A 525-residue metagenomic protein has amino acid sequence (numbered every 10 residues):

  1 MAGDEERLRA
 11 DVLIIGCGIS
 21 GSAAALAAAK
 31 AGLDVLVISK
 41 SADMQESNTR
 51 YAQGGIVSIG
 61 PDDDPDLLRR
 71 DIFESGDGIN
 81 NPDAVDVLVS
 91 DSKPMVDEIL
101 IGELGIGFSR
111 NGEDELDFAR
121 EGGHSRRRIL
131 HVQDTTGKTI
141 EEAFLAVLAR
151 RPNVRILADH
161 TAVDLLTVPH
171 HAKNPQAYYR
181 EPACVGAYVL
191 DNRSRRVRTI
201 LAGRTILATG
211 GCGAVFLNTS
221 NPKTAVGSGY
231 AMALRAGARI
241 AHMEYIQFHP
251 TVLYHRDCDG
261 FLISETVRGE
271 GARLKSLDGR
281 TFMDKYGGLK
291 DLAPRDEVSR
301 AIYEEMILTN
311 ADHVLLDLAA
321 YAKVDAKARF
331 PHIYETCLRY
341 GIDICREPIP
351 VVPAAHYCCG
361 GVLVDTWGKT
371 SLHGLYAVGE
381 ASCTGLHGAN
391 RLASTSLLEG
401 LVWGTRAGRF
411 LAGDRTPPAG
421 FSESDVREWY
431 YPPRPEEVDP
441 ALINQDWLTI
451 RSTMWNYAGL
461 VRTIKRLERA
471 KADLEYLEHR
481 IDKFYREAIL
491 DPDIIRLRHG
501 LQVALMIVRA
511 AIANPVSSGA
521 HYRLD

Functional and structural regions predicted by a protein language model:
A2-R9, A27, A31, A42-M44 (+8 more regions): Glycine- and aromatic-enriched mobile tails/lids
V12-V37: N-terminal Rossmann-like FAD-binding beta1-loop-alpha1 element of flavoenzymes
S41-F73, D77, C258-F261: Conserved N-terminal glycine-rich FAD pyrophosphate-binding loop of Rossmann-like flavoproteins
P82-D91, R128-A146, L157, T219-G227 (+3 more regions): Short beta-strand to alpha-helix junction loop
E98-R196, L201, A208, V252-H255 (+1 more regions): Conserved redox-cofactor binding core of oxidoreductases
D164-S194, I342-L386: FAD-site-proximal beta/loop scaffold in flavoenzymes
R204-F261, A293, L308, S394-R406: Glycine-rich loop(s) and the adjacent beta-strand/alpha-helix scaffold that form part
M232, A238-I349, F410-T416: An anion/pyrophosphate-binding glycine-rich loop and adjacent beta-alpha core in soluble alpha-beta enzymes
